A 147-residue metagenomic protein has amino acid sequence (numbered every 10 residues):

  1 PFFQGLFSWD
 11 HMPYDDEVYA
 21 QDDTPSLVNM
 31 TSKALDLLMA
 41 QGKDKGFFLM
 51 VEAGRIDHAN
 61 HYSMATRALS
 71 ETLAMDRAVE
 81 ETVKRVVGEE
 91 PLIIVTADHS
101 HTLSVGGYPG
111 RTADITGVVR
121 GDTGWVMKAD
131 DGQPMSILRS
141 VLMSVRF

Functional and structural regions predicted by a protein language model:
P1-F147: A post-motif C-terminal structural segment
